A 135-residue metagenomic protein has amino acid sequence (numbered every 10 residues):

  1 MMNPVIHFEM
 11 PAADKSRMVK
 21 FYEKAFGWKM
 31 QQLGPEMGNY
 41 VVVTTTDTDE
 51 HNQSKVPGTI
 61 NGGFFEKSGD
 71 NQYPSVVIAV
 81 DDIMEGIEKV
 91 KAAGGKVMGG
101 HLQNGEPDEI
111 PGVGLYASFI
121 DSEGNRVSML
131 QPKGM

Functional and structural regions predicted by a protein language model:
M2, E9-P57, A92: Core segments of cupin and vicinal oxygen chelate
P4, G58, V113: Exposed loop/turn and edge beta-strand positions of beta-sandwich/beta-sheet ligand-binding modules
V5-A13, G63-K91, L115-I120: Vicinal oxygen chelate
M10, Q31-L33, E88-M135: Vicinal oxygen chelate
E36-Y40, D70-Q72, I110-V113: Short acidic/glycine-enriched loop/turn segments that link adjacent beta-strands
Y40, N61, R126: A residue-level signal for beta-strand positions that form part of recognition/binding surfaces within mature
K55, D81, I110-G114: Residues at secondary-structure transition points
